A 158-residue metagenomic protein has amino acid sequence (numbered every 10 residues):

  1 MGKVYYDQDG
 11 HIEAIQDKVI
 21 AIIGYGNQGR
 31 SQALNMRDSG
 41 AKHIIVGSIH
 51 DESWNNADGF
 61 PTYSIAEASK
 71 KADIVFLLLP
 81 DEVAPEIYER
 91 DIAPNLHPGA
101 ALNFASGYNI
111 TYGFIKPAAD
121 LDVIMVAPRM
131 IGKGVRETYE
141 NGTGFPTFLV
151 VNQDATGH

Functional and structural regions predicted by a protein language model:
M1-D17: A short, basic/flexible loop-to-alpha-helix module at the beginning of a structural domain
I12-I15, E67-K70, P94-H97, I115-A118 (+1 more regions): Solvent-exposed alpha-helices and their adjacent loops that cap or buttress functional pockets in soluble metabolic
I23, S31, R37-D58: NAD(P)-binding Rossmann-fold cofactor-contacting core
A41-K42, L96-A100, A119-L121: A short helix->loop->beta-strand "cap" motif at the edges of active sites that frequently abuts
A66-G113: Rossmann-fold NAD(P) dinucleotide-binding segment
N103-H158: Rossmann-fold dinucleotide-binding core
